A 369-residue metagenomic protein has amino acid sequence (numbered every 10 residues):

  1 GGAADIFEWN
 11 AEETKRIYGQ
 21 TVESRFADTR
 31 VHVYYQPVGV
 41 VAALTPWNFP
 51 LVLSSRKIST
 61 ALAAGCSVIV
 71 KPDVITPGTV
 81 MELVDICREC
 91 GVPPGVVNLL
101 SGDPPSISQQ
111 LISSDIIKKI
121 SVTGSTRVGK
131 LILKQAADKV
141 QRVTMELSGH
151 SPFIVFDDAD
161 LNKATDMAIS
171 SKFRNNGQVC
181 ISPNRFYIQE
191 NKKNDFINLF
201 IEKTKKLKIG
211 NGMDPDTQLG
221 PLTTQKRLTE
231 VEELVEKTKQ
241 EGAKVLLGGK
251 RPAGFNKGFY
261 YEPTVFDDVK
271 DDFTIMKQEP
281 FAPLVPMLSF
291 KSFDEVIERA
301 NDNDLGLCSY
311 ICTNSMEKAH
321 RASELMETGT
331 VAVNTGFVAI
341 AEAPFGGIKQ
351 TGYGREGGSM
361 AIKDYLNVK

Functional and structural regions predicted by a protein language model:
G1-G2, V74-I75, G102-D103, G124-R127 (+6 more regions): Short beta->alpha linker loops
D5, M81, D85-E89, Q109 (+8 more regions): Replace "anionic and nucleotidyl ligands
I6-W9, I17-K163, F290: Rossmann-like NAD(P) dinucleotide-binding subdomain of oxidoreductase/dehydrogenase enzymes
T21, V41, S67, P104 (+13 more regions): Gly/Ser/Thr-rich beta-alpha loop segments that engage phosphate groups in nucleotides
P94, L147-G149, V179-I181, P215-T217 (+2 more regions): Short glycine-enriched loop/turn motifs at secondary-structure junctions
I117, I154, K208, V235 (+3 more regions): Conserved C-terminal structural/oligomerization subdomain of aldehyde/semialdehyde dehydrogenase
R127-K270, V333: ALDH superfamily catalytic-core signature
